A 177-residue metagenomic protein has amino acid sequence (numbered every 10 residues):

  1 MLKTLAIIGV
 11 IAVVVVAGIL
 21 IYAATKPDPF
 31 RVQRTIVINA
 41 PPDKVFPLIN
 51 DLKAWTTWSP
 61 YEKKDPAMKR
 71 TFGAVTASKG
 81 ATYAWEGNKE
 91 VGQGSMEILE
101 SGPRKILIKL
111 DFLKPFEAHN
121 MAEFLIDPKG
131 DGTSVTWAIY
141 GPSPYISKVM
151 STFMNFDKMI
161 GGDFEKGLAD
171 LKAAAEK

Functional and structural regions predicted by a protein language model:
L2-A6: Membrane-water interface of alpha-helical transmembrane segments
I7-T71, V75-T76: Hydrophobic ligand-binding cavity/cleft-lining segments
Q33-V37, T71, T82-A84, K105-L107 (+1 more regions): Ser/Thr- (and often Asn-) enriched beta-sheet segments in non-cytosolic proteins
N39-D43, L99-K105, L125-S134, A173-K177: A short, structured loop/turn motif at beta-sheet edges
P42, F46-W55, G80, S95 (+4 more regions): Extracytoplasmic/secreted envelope proteins and their assembly/folding machinery, especially bacterial periplasmic
N50-P60, N88, P103, A169-K177: Sec-exported extracytoplasmic/periplasmic mature domains
K79-G130: Structured, soluble extracytoplasmic/luminal domains of envelope-associated proteins
L110-E165, L171-A173: Beta-strand/loop substructures that line and gate deep hydrophobic ligand-binding cavities in soluble
